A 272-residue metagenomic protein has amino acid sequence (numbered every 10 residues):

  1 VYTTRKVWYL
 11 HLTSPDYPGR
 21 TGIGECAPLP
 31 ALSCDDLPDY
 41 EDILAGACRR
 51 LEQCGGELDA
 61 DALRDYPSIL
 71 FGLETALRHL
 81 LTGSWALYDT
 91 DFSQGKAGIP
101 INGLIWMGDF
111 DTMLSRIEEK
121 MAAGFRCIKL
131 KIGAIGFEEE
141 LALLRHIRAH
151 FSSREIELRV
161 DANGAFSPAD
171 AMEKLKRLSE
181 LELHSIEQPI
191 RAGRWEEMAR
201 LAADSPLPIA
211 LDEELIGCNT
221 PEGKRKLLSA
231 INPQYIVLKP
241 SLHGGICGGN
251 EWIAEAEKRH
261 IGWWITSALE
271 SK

Functional and structural regions predicted by a protein language model:
V1-L158, N163-A165, A169-M172, K176-S179: N-terminal capping/lid subdomain adjacent to the active-site entrance of alpha/beta enzymes
I135-K272: Catalytic core of soluble alpha/beta enzymes
